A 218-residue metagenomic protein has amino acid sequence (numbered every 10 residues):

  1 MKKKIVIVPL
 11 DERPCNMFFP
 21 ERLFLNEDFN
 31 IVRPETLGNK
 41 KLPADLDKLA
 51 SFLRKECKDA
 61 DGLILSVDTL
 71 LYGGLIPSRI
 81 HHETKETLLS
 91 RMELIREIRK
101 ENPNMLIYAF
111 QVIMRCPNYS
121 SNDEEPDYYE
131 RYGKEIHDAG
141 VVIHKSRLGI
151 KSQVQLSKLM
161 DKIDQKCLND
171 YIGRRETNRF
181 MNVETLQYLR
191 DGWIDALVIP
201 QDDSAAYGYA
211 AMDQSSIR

Functional and structural regions predicted by a protein language model:
M1-R218: An N-terminal assembly and electron-transfer interface module characteristic of large anaerobic redox and radical
